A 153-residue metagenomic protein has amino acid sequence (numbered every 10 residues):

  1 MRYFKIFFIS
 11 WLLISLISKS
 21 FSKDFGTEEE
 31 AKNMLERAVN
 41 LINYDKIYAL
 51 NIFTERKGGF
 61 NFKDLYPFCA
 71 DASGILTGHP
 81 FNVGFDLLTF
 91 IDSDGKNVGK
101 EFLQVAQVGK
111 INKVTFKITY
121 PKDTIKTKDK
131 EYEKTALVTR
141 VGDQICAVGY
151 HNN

Functional and structural regions predicted by a protein language model:
M1-F7: Bacterial N-terminal signal peptides that target proteins for export
F7-S15: Bacterial N-terminal signal peptides
I17-S20: N-terminal signal peptide c-region/cleavage motif recognized by signal peptidases
F25-N51: Extracellular/periplasmic ligand-binding regions of membrane signal-transduction receptors
L35, D45, V98-K122: Soluble sensory domains of the PAS superfamily and closely related sensory modules
I42-C69: Extracytoplasmic/periplasmic helical hairpin of the input-sensing domain located between the first two N-terminal
F60-G109: Extracytoplasmic ligand-binding sensor domains of the Cache superfamily
N112-N153: Sensory/regulatory domains in signal-transduction proteins
